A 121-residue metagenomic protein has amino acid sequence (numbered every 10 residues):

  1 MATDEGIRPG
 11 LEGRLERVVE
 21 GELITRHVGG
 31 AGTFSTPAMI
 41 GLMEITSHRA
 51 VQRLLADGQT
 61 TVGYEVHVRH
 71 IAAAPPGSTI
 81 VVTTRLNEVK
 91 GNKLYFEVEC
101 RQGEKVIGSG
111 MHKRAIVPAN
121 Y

Functional and structural regions predicted by a protein language model:
A2-S35: Catalytic strand-loop segment that frames the active site of acyl-thioester-processing enzymes
R8-L11, P76, L86-Y121: HotDog/MaoC-like acyl-thioester-processing domains
E16-V18, H67-R69, T83-R85, E99 (+1 more regions): Residue-level recognition of well-ordered beta-strand positions that form the cores of beta-sheet-rich folds across
V19-G21, A72, I116-P118: Non-catalytic surface loops within mature trypsin-like serine protease
T36-I40: Conserved N-terminal beta-strand and adjoining loop/helix that marks the start of the Nudix/MutT-like hydrolase domain
G41-I45, R49: Short, residue-level hotspots on alpha-helical faces of the histone-fold and other alpha-helical interaction modules
H48-V81: Hydrophobic beta-strand-centered segment that forms part of the acyl-chain substrate-binding groove
